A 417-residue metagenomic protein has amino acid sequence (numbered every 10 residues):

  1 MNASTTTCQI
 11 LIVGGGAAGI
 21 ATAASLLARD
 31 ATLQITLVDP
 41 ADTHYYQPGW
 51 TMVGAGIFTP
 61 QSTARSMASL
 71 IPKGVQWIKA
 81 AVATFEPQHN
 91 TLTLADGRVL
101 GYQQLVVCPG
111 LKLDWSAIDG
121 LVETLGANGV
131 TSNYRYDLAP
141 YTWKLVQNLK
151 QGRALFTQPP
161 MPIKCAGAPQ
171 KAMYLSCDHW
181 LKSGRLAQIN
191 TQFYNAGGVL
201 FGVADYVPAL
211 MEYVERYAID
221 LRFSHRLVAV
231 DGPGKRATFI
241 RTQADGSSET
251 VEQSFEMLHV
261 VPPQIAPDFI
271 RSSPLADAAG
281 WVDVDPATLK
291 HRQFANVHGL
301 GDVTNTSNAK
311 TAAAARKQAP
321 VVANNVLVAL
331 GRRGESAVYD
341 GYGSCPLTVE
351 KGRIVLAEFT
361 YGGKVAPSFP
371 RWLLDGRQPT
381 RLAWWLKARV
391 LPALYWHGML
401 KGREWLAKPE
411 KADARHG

Functional and structural regions predicted by a protein language model:
N2-C8, Q76-G184, D245-S248, H259: FAD-binding core/adjacent interface of flavoenzyme oxidoreductases
N2-Q76, P160-A204, D413-G417: Beta1-alpha1 glycine-rich phosphate/pyrophosphate-binding loop at the start of Rossmann-like nucleotide-binding domains
A18, G110-L113, Q264-A266: Short glycine-rich anion-binding loops that position phosphate/pyrophosphate groups of nucleotides and phosphorylated
T32, T36, V75-F85, H89 (+2 more regions): A Rossmann-like FAD-binding core segment of flavoenzymes
E123-K150, S254-K317: FAD-site-proximal beta/loop scaffold in flavoenzymes
K150-G152, R185-T191, R332-G341: A short alpha-helix-loop-beta-strand transition element characteristic of N-terminal alpha/beta dinucleotide-binding
L300-V349, E358: A conserved FAD-binding loop/helix module that cradles the flavin
L356-G417: C-terminal auxiliary extensions adjacent to catalytic cores
